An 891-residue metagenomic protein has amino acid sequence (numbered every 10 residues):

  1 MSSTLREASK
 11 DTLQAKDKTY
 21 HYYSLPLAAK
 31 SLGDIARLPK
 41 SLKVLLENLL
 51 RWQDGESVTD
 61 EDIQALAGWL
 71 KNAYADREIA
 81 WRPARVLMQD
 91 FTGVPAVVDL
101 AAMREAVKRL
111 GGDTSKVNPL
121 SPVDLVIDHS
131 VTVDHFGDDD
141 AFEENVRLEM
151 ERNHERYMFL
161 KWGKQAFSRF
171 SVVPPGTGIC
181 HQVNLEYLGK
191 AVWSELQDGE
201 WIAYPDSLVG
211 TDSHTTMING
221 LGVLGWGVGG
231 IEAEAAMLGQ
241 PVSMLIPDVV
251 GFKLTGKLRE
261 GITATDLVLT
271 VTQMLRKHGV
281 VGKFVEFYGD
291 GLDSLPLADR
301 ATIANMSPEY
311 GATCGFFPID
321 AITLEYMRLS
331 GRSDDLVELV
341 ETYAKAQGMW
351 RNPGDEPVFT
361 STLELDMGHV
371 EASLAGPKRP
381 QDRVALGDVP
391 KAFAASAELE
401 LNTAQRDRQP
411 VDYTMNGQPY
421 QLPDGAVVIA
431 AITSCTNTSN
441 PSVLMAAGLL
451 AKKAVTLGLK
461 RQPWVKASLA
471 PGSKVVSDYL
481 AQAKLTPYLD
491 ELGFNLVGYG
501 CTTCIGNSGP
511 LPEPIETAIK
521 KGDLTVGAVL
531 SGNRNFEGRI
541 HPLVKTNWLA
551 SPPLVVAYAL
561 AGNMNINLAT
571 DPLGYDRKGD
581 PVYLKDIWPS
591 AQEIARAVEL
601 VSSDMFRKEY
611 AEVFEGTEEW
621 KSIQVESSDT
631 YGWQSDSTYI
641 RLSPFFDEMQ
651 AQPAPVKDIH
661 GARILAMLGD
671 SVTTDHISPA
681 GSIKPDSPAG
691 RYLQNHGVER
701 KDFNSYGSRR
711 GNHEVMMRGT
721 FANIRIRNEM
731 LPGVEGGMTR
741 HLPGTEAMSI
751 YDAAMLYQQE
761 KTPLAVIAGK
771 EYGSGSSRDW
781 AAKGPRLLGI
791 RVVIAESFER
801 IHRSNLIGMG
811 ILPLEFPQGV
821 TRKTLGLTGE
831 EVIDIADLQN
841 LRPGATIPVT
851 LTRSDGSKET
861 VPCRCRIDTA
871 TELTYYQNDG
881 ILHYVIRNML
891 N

Functional and structural regions predicted by a protein language model:
M1-N891: Fe-S-dependent hydro-lyases/dehydratases of central metabolism
